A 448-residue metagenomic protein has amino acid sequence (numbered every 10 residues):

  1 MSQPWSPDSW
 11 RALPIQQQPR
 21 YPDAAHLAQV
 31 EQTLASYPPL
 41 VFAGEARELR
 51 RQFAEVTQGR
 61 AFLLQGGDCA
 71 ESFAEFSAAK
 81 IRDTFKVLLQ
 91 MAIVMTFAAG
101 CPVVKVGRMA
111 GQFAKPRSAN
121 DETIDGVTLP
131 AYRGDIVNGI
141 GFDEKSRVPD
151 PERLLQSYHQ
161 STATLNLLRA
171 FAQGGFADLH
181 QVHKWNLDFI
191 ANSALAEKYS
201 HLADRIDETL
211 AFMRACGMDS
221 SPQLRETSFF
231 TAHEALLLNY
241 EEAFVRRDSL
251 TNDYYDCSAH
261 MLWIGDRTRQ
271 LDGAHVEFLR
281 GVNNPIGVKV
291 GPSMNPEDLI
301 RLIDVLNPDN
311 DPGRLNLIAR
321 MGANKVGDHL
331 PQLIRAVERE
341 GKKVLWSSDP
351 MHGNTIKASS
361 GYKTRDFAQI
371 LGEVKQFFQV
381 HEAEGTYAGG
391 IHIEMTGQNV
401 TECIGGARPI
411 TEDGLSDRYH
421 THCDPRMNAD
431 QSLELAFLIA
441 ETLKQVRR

Functional and structural regions predicted by a protein language model:
M1-I136: Long, contiguous, compositionally biased segments that the model treats as domain-scale units
M1-Y37, G405-R448: N-terminal charge/polar-biased segments
E48-R50, D272-H275, L302, L330-L333: Glycine-rich, charged/polar anion/phosphate-binding loops that engage phosphate groups from diverse ligands
F62-A70, R280-V282, D311-G313, H352-K357 (+1 more regions): Short acidic (Asp/Glu) and glycine-rich catalytic loops that position anionic groups and cofactors
C69-E71, M109-G111, S293, G322-N324 (+2 more regions): Short, glycine-/Ser/Thr-/acidic-enriched flexible segments
F76-G322, R365, G390-H392, P409-R448: Active-site-facing alpha/beta catalytic cores
L299-D309, G313-W346, H352-I404: Non-transmembrane, aqueous-exposed alpha-helical and coiled segments at domain scale
